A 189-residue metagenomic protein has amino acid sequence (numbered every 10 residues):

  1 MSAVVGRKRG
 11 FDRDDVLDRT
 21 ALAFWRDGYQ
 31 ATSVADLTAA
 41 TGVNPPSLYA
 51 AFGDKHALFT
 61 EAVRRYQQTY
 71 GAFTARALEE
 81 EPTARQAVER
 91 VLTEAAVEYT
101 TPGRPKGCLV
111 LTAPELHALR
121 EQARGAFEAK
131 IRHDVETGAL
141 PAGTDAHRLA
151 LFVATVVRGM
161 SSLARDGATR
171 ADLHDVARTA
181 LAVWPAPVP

Functional and structural regions predicted by a protein language model:
M1-V5, T93-V97, R124-T137, D166-P189: C-terminal peripheral helix-coil segments that are non-catalytic and often amphipathic
D15, R19-A57, E61-R64: Helix-turn-helix
V16, T20-F24, A95, F127 (+1 more regions): Short hydrophobic clusters on alpha-helical segments that form packing/core surfaces in small helical domains
E61, A72-K106, A146-A150: Hydrophobic alpha-helical connector segments
R64-Y70: Short, basic, alpha-helical segments at the C-terminal edge of helix-turn-helix-like DNA-binding modules
G71, E89-R90, E115-T137, H147-L151: Amphipathic alpha-helical packing segments from all-alpha helical-bundle domains
K106, L111, T144-L163, L173-V183: Hydrophobic alpha-helical segments that form the core of small-molecule binding pockets and/or dimer interfaces
